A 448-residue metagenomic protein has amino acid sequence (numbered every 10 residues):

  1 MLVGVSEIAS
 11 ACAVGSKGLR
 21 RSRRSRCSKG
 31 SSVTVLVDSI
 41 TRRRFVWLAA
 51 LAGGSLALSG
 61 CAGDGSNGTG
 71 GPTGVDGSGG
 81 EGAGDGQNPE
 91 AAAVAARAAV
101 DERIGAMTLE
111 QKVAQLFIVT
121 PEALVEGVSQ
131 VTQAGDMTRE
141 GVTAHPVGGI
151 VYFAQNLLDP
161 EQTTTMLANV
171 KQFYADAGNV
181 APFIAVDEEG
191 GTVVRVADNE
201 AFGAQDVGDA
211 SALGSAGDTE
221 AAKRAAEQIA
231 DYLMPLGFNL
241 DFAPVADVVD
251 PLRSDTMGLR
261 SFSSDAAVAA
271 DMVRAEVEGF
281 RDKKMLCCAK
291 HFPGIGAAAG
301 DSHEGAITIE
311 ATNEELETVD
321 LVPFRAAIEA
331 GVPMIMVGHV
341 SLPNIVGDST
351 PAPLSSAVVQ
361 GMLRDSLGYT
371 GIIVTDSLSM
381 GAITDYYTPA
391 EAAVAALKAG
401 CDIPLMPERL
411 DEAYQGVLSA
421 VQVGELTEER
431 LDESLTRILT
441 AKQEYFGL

Functional and structural regions predicted by a protein language model:
M1-T41, L48-S59: N-terminal secretory signal peptides
K17-K29, S66-E81: Compositionally biased, intrinsically disordered low-complexity segments enriched for polar/charged residues
V35-I40, R44-G53, D64, G71-I184 (+1 more regions): N-terminal hydrophobic targeting/anchoring segments and the immediately downstream early-domain regions of hydrolases
T108, E126-Q130, A134, D159-G178 (+2 more regions): Second-shell residues forming the walls of enzyme active-site clefts
P146-A154, N239-D247, G400-P404: Divalent metal-dependent hydrolysis catalytic cores, especially in the metallo-beta-lactamase
P182-K223: Substrate-binding cleft of extracellular glycoside hydrolase catalytic domains
D198-E200, D206, A210, E227-E315: Surface-exposed loop and adjacent secondary-structure segments within mature catalytic domains
Q422-L448: Mid-to-C-terminal alpha-helical segments outside catalytic/metal-binding sites
